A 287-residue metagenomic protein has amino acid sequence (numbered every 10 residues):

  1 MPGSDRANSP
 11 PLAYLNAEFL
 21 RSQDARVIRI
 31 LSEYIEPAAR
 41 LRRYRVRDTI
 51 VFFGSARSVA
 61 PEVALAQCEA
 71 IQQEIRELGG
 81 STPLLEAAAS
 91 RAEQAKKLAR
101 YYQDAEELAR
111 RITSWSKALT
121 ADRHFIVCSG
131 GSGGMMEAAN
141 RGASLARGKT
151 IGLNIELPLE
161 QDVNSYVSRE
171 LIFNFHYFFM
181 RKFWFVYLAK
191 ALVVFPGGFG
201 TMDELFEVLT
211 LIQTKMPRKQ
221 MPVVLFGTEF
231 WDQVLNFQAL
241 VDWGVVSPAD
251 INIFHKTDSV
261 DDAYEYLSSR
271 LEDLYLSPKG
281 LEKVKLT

Functional and structural regions predicted by a protein language model:
S4-L153: Glycine-rich beta-alpha loop segments
R42-R45, A118-D122, S144, N164-Y166 (+3 more regions): Solvent-exposed alpha-helices and their adjacent loops that cap or buttress functional pockets in soluble metabolic
V63, N140, V163-S165, V234-F237: Short, well-ordered secondary-structure micro-motifs
L108-T113, L205-Q213, F237-V241: Short, well-ordered amphipathic alpha-helices
R123-I126, K219-P222, I251-F254: Residue-level recognition of the N-termini of beta-strands and the immediately preceding loop/turn
C128-F195, F199-M202, F206: Phosphate/pyrophosphate-binding betaalpha-module
R147-E160, F195, L209-Q233, A249: Short, acidic/small-residue loops that bind anionic groups at enzyme active sites
L225-T287: C-terminal functional extensions of proteins
